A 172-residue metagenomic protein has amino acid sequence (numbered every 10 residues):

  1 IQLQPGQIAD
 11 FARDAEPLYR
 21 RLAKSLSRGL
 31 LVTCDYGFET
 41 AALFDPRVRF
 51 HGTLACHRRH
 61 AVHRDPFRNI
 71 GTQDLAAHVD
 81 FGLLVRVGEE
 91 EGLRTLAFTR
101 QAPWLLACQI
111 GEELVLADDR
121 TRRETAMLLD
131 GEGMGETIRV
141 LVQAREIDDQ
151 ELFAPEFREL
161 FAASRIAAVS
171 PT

Functional and structural regions predicted by a protein language model:
I1-T172: Long, Lys/Arg- and hydrophobic-enriched amphipathic alpha-helices
